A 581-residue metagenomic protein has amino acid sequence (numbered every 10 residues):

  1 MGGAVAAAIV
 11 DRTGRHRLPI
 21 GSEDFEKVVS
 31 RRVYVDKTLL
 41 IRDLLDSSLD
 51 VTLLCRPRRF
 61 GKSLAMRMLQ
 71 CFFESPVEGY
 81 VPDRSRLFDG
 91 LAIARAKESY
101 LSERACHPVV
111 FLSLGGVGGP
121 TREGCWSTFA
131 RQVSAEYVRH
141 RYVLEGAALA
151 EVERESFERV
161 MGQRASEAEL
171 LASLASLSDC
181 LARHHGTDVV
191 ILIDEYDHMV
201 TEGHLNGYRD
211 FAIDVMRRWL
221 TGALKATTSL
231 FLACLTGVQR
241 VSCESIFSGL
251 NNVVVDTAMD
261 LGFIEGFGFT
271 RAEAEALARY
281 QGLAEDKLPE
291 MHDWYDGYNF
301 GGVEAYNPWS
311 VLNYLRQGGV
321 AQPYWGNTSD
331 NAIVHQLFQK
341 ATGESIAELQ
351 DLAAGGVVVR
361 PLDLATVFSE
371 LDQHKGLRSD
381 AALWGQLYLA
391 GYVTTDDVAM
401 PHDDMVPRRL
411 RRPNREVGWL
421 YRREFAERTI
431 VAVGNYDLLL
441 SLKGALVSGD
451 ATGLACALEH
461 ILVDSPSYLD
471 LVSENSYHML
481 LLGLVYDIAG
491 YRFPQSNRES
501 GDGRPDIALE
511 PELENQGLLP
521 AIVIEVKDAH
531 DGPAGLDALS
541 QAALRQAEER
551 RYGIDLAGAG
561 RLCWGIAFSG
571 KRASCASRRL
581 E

Functional and structural regions predicted by a protein language model:
G2-V28: Charged, amphipathic alpha-helical linker segments immediately N-terminal to NTP-binding catalytic cores
G21, E26, D36, R42 (+2 more regions): P-loop NTPase motor core
R42-L49: Phosphate-binding P-loop
D50-M68: Walker A/P-loop nucleotide-binding motif
Y137, S173-H184, D210-F231, Y552-G553: Substrate-engagement module of ASCE P-loop NTPases
L192, H198-T201, Y208-L250: Sensor-1/coupling segment of RecA-like P-loop NTPase cores
S242-L250, D256-Y314: Amphipathic alpha-helical segments of the small helical/lid subdomains adjacent to P-loop NTPase cores
V253-V254, Y306-R545, E549-R551, S569 (+1 more regions): Extended alpha-helical interface modules used as scaffolds for assembling large macromolecular complexes
